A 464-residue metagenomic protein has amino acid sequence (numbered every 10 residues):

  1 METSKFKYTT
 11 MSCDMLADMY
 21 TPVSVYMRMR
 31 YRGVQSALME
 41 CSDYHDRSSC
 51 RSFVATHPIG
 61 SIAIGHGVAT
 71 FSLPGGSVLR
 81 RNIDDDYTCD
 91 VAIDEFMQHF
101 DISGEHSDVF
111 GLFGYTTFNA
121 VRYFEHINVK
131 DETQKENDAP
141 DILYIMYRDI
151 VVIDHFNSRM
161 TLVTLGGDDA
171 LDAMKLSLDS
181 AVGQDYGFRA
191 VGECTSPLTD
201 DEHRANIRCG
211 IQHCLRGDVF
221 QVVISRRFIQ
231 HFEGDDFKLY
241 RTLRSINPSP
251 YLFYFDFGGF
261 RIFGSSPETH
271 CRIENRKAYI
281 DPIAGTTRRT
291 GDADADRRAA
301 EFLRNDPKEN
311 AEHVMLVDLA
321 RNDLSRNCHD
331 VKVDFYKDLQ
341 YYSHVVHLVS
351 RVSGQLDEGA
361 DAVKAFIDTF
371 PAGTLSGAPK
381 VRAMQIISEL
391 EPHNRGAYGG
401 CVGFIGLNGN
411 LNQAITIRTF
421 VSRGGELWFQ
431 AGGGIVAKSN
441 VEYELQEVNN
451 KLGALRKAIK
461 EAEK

Functional and structural regions predicted by a protein language model:
M1-K464: Extended alpha-helical targeting/anchoring segments, especially N-terminal organellar/secretory targeting helices
